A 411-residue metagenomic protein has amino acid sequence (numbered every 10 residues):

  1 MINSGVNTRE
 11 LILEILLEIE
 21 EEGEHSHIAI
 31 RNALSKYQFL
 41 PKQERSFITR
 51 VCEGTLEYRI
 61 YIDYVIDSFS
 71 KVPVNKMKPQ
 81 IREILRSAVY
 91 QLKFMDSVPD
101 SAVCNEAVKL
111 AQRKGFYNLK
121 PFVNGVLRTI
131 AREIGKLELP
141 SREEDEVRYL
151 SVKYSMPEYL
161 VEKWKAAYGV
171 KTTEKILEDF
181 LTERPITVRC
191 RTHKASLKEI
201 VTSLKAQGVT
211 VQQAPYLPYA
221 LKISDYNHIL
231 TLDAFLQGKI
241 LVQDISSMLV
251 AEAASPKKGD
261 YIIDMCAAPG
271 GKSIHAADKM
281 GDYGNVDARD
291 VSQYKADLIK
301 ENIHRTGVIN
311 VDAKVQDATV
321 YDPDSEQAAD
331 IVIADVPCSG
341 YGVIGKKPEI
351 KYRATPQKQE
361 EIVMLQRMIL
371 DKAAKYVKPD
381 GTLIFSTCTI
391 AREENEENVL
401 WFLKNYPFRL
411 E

Functional and structural regions predicted by a protein language model:
M1-E411: S-adenosylmethionine
